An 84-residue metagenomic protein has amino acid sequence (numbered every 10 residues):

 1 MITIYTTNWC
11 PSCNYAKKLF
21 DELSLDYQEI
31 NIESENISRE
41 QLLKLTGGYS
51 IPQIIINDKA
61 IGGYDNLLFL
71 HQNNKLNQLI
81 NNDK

Functional and structural regions predicted by a protein language model:
M1-D26: Local sequence-structure signature of Cys/Sec-based thiol-disulfide redox active-site neighborhoods
P11, I37, G62: Short alpha-helical
L25, Y49, G62: Structured loop/turn residues at beta-strand edges in well-structured enzyme cores
D26-S38: Thiol-based oxidoreductase modules, predominantly thioredoxin-like and allied folds used for disulfide exchange
R39-E40, N73: Short Asp/Glu-rich motifs
K44-S50: Thiol/disulfide oxidoreductase modules built on the thioredoxin-like
I56-D83: Non-catalytic, surface beta->alpha helical segment in thiol-disulfide oxidoreductase systems
